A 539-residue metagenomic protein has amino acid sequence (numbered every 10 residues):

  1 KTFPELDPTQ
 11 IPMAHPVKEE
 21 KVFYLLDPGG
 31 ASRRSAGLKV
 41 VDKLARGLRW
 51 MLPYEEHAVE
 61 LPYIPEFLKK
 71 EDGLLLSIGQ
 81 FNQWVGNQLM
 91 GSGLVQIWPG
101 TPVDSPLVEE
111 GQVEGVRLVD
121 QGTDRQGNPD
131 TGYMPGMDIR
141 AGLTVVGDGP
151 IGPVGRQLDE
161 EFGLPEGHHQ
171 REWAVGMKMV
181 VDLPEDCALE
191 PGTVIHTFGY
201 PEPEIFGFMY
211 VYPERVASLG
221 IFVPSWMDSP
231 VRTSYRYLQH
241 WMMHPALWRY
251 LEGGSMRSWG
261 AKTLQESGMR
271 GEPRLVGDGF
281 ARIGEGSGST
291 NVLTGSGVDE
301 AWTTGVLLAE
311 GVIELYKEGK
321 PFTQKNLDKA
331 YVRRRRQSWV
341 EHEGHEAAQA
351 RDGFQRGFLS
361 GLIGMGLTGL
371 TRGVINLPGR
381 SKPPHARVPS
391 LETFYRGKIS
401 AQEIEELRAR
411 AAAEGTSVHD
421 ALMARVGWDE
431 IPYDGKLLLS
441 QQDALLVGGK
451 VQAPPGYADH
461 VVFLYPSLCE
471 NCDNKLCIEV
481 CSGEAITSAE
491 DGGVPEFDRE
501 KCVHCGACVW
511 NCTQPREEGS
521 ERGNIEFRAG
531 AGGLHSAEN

Functional and structural regions predicted by a protein language model:
K1-L52: N-terminal FAD cofactor-binding segment of flavoenzymes
M51-N82, N87, F222-P224: Helix-loop-beta segment of a Rossmann-like dinucleotide-binding subdomain
S77-R249, L307: Predominantly flavin-linked oxidoreductase catalytic cores and closely associated redox partners
G220, D228-G254, R270-T304, A309-L315 (+2 more regions): C-terminal catalytic lobe of FAD-dependent flavoproteins
A261-V292, A444-G456, S467-V480, T487: FAD-binding beta-loop-beta segment adjacent to the flavin cofactor pocket
G288-T294, V306, E310-G361, E496-D498 (+1 more regions): Active-site-proximal substrate-binding core of FAD-dependent oxidoreductases
F354-I431: C-terminal auxiliary extensions adjacent to catalytic cores
C472-E500, A507-A537: Iron-sulfur cluster-binding cysteine motifs and their immediate structural context in ferredoxin-like electron-transfer
